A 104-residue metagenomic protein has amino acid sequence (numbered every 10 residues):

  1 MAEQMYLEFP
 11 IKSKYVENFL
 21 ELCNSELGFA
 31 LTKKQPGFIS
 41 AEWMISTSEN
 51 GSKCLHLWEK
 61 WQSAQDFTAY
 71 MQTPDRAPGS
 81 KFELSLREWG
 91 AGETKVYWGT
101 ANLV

Functional and structural regions predicted by a protein language model:
M1-A2, V104: N-terminal intrinsically disordered, low-complexity tails enriched in polar/charged
E3-P10, S40-T73: Short, well-ordered beta-strand segments in beta-rich or mixed alpha/beta enzyme and ligand-binding folds
E8, W98-T100: Short amphipathic
P10-C23: Short, surface-exposed ligand-recognition loops at beta-strand->loop->(often short) alpha-helix junctions that present
V16-N18, F29-L31, I45-S48: Intrinsically disordered, low-complexity segments enriched in polar/charged residues with Gly/Pro, especially when
S25-I39, K60-Y97, V104: An amphipathic, aromatic/His-enriched active-site/gating alpha helix that lines ligand/cofactor pockets
E49-G51, T100-V104: A short acidic, often aromatic-flanked loop/helix-cap motif at beta-alpha or helix-coil junctions that lines enzyme
